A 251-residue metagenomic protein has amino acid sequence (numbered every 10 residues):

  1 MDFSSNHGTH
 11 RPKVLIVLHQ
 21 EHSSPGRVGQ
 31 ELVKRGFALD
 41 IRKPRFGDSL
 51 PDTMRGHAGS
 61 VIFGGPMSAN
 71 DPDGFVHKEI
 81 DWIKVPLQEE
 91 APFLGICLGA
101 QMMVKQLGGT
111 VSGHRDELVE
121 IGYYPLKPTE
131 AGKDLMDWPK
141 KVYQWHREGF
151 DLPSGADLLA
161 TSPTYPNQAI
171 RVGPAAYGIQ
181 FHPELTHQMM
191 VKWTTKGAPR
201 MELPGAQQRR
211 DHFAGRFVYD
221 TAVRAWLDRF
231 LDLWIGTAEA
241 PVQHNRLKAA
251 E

Functional and structural regions predicted by a protein language model:
M1-G74, K78-A91, M201-E251: N-terminal beta1-alpha1 cap of cysteine-dependent amidohydrolase-like domains
L15, D40-R42, V61, L94 (+3 more regions): Hydrophobic/aromatic beta-strand patches that form the interior of the parallel beta-sheet core in alpha/beta enzyme
H22, G47, S68, Q101 (+3 more regions): Surface-exposed, flexible loop/turn segments at secondary-structure boundaries
P25-R27, P51, D71-D73, V104-Q106 (+3 more regions): Short glycine-/acidic-enriched loop or helix-start segments at secondary-structure transitions that form or flank
G29-E31, H57, G74-H77, G108-V111 (+3 more regions): Short, glycine/charged-enriched secondary-structure capping and boundary segments
H57-A58, I62-G132: Cysteine-nucleophile active-site neighborhood
L107-Q188: Pocket-forming structural segment of enzyme catalytic cores
P174-A176, Q180, E184-H212: C-terminal helical/coil "lid" or tail adjacent to the Rossmann-like core of SAM-dependent
